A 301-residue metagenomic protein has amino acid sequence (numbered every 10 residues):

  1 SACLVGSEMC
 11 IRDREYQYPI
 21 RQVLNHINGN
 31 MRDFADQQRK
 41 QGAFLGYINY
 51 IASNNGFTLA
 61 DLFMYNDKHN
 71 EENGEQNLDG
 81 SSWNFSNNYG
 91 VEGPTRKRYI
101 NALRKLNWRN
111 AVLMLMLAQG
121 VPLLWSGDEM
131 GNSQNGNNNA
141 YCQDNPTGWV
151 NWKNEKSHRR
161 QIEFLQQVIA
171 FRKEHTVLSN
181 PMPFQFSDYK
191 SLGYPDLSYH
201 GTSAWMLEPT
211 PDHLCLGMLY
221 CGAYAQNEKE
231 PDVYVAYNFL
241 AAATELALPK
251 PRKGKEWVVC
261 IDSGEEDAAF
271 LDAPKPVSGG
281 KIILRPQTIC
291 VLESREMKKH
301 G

Functional and structural regions predicted by a protein language model:
V5, W125, I283-P286: Residue-level recognition of short, solvent-exposed, well-ordered loop/turn junctions that link secondary-structure
S7-E8, R12-S126, G131, N139-Q143 (+6 more regions): Conserved alpha/beta catalytic core and glycan-binding cleft of carbohydrate-active enzymes
T58-A60, G131-N135, A242-T244, D267 (+1 more regions): Flexible loop/turn segments at secondary-structure boundaries
W149-N151: Catalytic cores of eukaryotic secretory-pathway lumenal/extracellular enzymes that build and remodel glycoconjugates
S157-H200: Catalytic cores of secreted or luminal carbohydrate-active enzymes
V168-I169, A241-P276: C-terminal accessory region downstream of the catalytic core in glycan-modifying enzymes
Y199-P249: Carbohydrate-binding surface patches
P274-G301: C-terminal beta-strand-rich structural cap/linker in extracellular carbohydrate-active enzymes
